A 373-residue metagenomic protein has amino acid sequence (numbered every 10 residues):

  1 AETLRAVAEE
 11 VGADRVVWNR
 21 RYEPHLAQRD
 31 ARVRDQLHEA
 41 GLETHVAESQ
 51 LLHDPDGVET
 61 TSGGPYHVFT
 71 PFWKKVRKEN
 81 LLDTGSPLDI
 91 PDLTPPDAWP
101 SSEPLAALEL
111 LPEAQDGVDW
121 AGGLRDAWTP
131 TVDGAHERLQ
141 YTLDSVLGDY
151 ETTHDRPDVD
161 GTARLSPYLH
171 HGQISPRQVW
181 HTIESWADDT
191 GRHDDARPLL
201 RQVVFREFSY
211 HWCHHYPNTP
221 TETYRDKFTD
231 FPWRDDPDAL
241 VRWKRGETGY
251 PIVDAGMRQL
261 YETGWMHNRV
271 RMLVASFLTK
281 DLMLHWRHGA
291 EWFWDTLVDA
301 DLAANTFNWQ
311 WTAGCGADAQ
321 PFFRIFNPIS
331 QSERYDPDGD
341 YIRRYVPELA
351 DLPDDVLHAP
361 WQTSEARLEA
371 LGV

Functional and structural regions predicted by a protein language model:
E2-T129, Q310-T312, I329: Beta-rich, aromatic/charged-enriched effector core domains that present basic-aromatic interfaces for binding
T3-V7, H25, H136-R138, Y150-T153 (+2 more regions): Short hydrophobic/aromatic-rich motifs at helix boundaries and adjacent loops
R21-Y22, T153, K244-R245: A generic structural signal for short
L26, P157, G249: Charged, low-complexity surface patches
G63-T223, Y335-V373: Glycine/tryptophan-enriched, flexible segments
D160-D354: Active-site-proximal binding-pocket segments
